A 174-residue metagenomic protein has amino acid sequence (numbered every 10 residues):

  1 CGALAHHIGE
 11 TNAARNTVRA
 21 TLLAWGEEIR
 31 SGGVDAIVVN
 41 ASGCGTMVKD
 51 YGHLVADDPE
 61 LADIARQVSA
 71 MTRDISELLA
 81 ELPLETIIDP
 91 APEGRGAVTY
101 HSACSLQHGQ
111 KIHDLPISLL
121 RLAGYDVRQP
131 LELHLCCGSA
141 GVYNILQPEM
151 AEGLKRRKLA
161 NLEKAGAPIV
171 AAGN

Functional and structural regions predicted by a protein language model:
C1-N174: Iron-sulfur cluster-binding electron-transfer modules in prokaryotic oxidoreductases
